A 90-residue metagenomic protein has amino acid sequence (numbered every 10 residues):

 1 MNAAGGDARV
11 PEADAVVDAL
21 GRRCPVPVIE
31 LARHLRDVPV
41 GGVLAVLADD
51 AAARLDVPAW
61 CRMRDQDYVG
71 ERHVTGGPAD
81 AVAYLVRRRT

Functional and structural regions predicted by a protein language model:
N2-D18: Right-handed parallel beta-helix/beta-solenoid
A4, D56, R89-T90: Residue-level detector of intrinsically disordered/flexible regions characterized by low predicted structural confidence
D7-R9, R36, G76: Short secondary-structure boundary/capping segments
D14, G41-A45, A81-A83: Intrinsic-disorder/low-complexity, polar/charged segments enriched in Ser/Thr/Lys/Arg/Asp/Glu/Gln
D18-H73: Amphipathic, hydrophobic secondary-structure cores in small proteins
V74-T90: C-terminal edge-of-domain segments
